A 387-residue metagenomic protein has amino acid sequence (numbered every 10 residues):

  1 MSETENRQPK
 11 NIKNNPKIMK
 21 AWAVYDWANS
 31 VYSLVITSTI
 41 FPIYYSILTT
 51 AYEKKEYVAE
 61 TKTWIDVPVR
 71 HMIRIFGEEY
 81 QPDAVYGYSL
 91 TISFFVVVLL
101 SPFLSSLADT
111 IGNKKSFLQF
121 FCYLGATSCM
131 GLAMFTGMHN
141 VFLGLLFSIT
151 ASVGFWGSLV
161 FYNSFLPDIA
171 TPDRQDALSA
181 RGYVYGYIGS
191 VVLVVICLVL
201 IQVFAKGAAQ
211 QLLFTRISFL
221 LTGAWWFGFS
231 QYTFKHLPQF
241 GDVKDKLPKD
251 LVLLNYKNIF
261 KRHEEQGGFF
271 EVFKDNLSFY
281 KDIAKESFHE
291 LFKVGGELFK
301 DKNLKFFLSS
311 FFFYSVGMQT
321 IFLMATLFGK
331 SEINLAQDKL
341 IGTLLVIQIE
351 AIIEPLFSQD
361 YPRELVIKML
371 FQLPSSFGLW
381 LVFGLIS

Functional and structural regions predicted by a protein language model:
S2-M19, P238-L308: Juxtamembrane intracellular "pre-TM" segments in multi-pass secondary transporters
I36-A84, T320-G342: Short amphipathic helix-loop junctions that connect adjacent transmembrane helices in Major Facilitator Superfamily/SLC
Y86-V97, G342-A351: Transmembrane alpha-helical segments of major facilitator superfamily
V98, Q119-H139, S376-S387: C-terminal ends and interior cores of transmembrane alpha-helices in multi-pass membrane transporters/permeases
L99-N113, I353-K368: Helix-to-loop junctions at the C-terminal end of transmembrane segments in multipass secondary transporters
S179-I201: Glycine-rich segments within core transmembrane alpha-helices of 12-TM secondary carriers
L193-A205, G223-V243: C-terminal membrane-cytosol helix-exit motif in multi-pass small-molecule transporters
K274, E290, V294-I353: A single, central transmembrane helix in multi-pass transporters
